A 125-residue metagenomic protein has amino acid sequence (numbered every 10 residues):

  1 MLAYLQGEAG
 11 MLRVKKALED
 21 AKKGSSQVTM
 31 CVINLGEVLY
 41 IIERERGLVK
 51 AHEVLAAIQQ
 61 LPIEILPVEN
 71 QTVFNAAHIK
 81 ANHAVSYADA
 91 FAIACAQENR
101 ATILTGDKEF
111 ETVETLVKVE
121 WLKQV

Functional and structural regions predicted by a protein language model:
M1, N34, T72, A92 (+1 more regions): Alpha-helix capping/helix-boundary segments
M1-M30, E43-A56, V125: Short, well-structured N-terminal submotif of metal-dependent ribonuclease cores
L2, G36-L39, A77: Amphipathic alpha-helical segments within well-ordered protein domains
K22, Q59, Q97: Anion (oxyanion) recognition and catalysis
Q27, E64, V117-E120: Conserved beta-strand segments of alpha/beta enzyme cores
I41-R44, P62: Helix-loop "lid/cap" segments that line or gate small-molecule binding pockets
E64-L104: Active-site neighborhoods of divalent-metal-dependent phosphate/nucleic-acid chemistry enzymes
I93-V125: Acidic, PIN/NYN-like endoribonuclease modules and their adjacent C-terminal/linker elements
